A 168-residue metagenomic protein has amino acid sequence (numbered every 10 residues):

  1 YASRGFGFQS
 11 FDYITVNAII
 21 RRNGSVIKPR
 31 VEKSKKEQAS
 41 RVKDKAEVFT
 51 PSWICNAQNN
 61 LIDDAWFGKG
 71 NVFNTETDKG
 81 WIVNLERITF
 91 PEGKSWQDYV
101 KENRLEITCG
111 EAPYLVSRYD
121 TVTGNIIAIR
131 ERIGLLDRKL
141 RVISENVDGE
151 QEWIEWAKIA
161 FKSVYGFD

Functional and structural regions predicted by a protein language model:
Y1-K101, C109-A112: Non-catalytic, mostly N-terminal accessory regions of nucleic-acid modification and defense proteins
P51, F167-D168: Short His-Asn-centered micro-motif
W66-F167: Conserved S-adenosyl-L-methionine
